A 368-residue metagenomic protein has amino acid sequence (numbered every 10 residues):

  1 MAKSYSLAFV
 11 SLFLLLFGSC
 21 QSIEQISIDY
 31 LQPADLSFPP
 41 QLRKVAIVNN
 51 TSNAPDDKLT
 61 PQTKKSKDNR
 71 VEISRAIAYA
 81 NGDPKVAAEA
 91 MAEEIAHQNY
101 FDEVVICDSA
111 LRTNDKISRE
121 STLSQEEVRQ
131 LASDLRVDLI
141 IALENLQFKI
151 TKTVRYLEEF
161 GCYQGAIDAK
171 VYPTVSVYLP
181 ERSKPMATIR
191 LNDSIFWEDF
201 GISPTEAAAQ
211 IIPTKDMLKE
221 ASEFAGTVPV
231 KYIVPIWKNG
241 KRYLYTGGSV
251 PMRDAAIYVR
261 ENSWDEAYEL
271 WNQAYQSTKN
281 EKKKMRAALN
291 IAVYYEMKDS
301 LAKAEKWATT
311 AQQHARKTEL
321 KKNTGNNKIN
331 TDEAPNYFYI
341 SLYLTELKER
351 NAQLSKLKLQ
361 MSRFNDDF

Functional and structural regions predicted by a protein language model:
M1-F9: Bacterial N-terminal signal peptides that target proteins for export
L16-S19: C-terminal motif of bacterial Sec signal peptides marking the signal peptidase cleavage site
Q21-L42, P180-A287, I291, M297-F368: C-terminal/domain-edge helix-coil "capping" segments
K44-I47: Conserved hydrophobic helix-helix packing surfaces used for dimerization/oligomerization
N49-T51, V177: Flexible glycine-/small-residue-rich
T51-A142, R182-A187, L320, N327-D367: N-terminal segment of the mature soluble domain
D83-I95, F101-G247: Long, contiguous interaction/recruitment modules in multidomain scaffold/adaptor proteins
